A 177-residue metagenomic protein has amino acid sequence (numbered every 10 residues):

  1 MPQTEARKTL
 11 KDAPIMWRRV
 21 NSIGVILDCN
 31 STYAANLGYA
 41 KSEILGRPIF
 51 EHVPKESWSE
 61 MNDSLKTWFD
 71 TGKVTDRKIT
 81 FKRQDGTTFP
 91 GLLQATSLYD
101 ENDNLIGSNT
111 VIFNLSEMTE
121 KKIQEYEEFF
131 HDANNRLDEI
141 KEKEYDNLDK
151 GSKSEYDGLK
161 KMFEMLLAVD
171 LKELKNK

Functional and structural regions predicted by a protein language model:
I15, T67-K78: PAS/PAS-like sensory domains
V20, K82, L93-T96, V111: PAS-family sensory domains
I26-L27: Conserved hydrophobic beta-strand signature of PAS-family and PAS-like sensory domains
Y33-I44, N102: PAS/PAS-like sensory domain cap-loop motif
E43-E56: PAS-family sensory/regulatory domains
K55-K66, R77: PAS/Per-ARNT-Sim sensory domains
T80-G86, Y99: PAS-family sensory domains
N104-E117: PAS-family sensory domains
